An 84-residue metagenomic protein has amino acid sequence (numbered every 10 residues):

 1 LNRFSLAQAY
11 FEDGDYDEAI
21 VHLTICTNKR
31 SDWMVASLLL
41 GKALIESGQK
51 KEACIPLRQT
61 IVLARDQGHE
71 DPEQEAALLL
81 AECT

Functional and structural regions predicted by a protein language model:
I25-C26, T60: Canonical positions in the second alpha-helix
